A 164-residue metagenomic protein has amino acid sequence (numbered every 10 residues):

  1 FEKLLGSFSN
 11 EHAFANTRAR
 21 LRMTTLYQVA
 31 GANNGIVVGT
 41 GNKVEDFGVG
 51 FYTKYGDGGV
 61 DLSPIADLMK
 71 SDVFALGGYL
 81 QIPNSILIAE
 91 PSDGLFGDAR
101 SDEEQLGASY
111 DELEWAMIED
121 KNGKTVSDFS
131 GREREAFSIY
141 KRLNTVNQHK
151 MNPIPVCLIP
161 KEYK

Functional and structural regions predicted by a protein language model:
F1-T17, Y27, G31-I36, T40-V44 (+1 more regions): ATP/NTP-dependent adenylation/nucleotidyl-transfer catalytic domains that generate, transfer, or process NMP-activated
R20: Catalytic-core regions of hydrolytic enzymes
M23-T25: A generic local structural motif
